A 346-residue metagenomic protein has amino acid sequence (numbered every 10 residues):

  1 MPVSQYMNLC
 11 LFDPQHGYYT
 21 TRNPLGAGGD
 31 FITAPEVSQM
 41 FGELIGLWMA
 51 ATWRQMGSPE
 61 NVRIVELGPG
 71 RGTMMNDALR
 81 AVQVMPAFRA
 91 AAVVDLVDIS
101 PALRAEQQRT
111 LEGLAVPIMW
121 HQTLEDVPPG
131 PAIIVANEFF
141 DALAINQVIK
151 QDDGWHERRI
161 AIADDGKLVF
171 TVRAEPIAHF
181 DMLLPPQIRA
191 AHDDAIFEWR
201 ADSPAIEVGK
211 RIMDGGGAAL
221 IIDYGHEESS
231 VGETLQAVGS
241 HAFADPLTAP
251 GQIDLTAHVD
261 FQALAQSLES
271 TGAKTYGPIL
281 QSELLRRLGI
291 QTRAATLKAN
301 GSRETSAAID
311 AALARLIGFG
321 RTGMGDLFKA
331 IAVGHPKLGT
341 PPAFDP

Functional and structural regions predicted by a protein language model:
M1-L67, R71-P131, E283, G289-T292 (+2 more regions): Rossmann-like AdoMet
L11-H16, P176, D223-E227: Short glycine-enriched loops at secondary-structure junctions
V97, N137, I222: Alpha/beta-hydrolase-fold catalytic nucleophile elbow
P101, F140, H226: Short, glycine/acidic-enriched loop or turn micro-motifs at the edges of active sites
E125-A142, F197-K210: Conserved adenosine/adenylate-binding substructure
I133-P185, G232-D245: A mobile, often basic/glycine-rich helix-loop segment that functions as the active-site lid/recognition loop
H179-P346: Long, Lys/Arg- and hydrophobic-enriched amphipathic alpha-helices
